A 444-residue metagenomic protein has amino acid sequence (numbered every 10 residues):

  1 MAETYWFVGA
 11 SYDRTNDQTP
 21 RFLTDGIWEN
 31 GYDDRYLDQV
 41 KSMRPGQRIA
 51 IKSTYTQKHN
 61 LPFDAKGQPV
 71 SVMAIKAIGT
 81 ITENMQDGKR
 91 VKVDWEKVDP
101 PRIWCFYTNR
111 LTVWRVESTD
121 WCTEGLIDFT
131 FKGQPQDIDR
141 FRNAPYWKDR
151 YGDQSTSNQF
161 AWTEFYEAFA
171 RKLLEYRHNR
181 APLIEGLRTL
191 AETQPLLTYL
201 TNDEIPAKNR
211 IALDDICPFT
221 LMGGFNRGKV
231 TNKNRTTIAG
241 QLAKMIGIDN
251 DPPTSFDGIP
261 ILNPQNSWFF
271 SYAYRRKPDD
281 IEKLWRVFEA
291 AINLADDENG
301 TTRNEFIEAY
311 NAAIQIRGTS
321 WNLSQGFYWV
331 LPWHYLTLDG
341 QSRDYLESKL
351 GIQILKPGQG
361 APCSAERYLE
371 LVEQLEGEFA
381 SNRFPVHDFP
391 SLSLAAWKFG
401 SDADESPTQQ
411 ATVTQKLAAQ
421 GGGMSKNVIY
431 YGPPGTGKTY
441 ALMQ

Functional and structural regions predicted by a protein language model:
M1-P45, I51, N143-T156, T408-T412: Compositionally biased, charged N-terminal/linker segments
T4-F7, R48, Y274, N427-I429: Residue-level preference for the first positions of well-ordered beta-strands
Q39-P69: Short coil-to-beta transition motif at edge beta-strands of beta-rich domains
V70-Q136: Aromatic- and Lys/Arg-enriched surface recognition patch
S155-I316, P332-T408: An N-terminal alpha-helical hairpin/helix-loop-helix interaction module that forms a charged, gly/pro-flexible surface
L323-V330, Y440-L442: Short hydrophobic alpha-helical segments that form membrane-spanning helices or hydrophobic packing faces of helical
E405-Q444: AAA+ P-loop NTPase catalytic core and its hallmark functional loops
